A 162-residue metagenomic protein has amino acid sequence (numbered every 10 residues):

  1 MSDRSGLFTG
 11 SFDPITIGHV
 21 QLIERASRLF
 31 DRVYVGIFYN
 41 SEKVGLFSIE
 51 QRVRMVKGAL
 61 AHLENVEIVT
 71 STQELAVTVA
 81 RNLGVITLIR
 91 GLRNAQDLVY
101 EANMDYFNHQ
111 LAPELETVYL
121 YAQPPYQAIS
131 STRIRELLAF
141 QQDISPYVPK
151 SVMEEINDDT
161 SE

Functional and structural regions predicted by a protein language model:
M1-E162: Nucleotidyltransferase catalytic core that binds NTPs
